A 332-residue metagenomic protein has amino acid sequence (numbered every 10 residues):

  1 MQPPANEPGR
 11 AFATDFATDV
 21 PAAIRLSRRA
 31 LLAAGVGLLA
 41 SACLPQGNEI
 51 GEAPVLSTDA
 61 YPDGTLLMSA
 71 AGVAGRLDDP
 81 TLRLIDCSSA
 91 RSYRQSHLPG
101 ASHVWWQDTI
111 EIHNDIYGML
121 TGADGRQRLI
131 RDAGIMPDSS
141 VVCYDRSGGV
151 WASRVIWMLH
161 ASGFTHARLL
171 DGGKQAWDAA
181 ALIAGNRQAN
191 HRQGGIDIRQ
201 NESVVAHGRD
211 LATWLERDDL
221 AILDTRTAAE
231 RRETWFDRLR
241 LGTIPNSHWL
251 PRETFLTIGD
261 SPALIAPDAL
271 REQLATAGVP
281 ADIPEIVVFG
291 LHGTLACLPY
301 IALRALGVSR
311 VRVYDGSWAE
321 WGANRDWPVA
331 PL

Functional and structural regions predicted by a protein language model:
M1-S41: N-terminal secretory signal peptides
L44-Q95, K174-R238, D326-A330: Flexible, polar/low-complexity N-terminal or interdomain linker segments that lie immediately upstream of folded
V55-S57, G118-W214, T234-W235, G242 (+1 more regions): Thiolate-centered catalytic microenvironments shared by cysteine-dependent enzyme domains
V73, A101, L159, S247 (+1 more regions): Terminal peptide-recognition signature
S89-S92, D108-I110, S147-V150, K174-A176 (+4 more regions): Solvent-exposed loop/turn segments at secondary-structure junctions within structured extracellular/periplasmic domains
H113-M136, T254-P284: Helix-loop module immediately N-terminal to the HCX5R catalytic loop in PTP-like cysteine phosphatase domains
T225-I244, W249-F255, G259-D260: A mid-sequence, solvent-exposed acidic-amphipathic segment
R312-L332: Cysteine-dependent PTP/DSP-like catalytic domain, specifically the C-terminal lobe
